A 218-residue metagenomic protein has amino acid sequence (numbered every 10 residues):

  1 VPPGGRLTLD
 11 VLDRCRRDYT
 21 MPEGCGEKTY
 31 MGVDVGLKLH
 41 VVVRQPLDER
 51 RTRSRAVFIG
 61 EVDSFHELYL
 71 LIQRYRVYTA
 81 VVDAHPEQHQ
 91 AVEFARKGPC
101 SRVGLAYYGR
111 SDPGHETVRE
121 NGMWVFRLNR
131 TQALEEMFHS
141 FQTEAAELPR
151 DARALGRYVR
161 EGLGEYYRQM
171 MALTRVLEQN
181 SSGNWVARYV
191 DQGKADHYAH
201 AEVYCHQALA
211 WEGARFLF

Functional and structural regions predicted by a protein language model:
V1-L105, E135-F218: RNase H-like, metal-dependent nuclease domains and their acidic two-metal-ion catalytic environment used
A106-Q142: Short alpha-helix plus adjacent loop in nuclease-associated cores
